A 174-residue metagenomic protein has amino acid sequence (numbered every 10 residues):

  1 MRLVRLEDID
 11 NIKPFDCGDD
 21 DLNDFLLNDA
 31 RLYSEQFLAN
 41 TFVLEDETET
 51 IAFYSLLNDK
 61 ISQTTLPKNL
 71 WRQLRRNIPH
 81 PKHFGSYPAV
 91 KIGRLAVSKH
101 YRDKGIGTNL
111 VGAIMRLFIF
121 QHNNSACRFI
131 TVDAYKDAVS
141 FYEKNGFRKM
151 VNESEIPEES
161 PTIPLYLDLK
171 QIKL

Functional and structural regions predicted by a protein language model:
M1-L32, Q36, T41: Short amphipathic alpha-helix that is part of the acyltransferase structural core
L38-S55, L70: Conserved beta-hairpin
S55-R94: Conserved acyl-donor/pantetheine-binding loop and adjacent beta-alpha core of acyl/acetyltransferases and related
G93-D103: A short, internal acetyl-CoA/4′-phosphopantetheine-binding micro-motif in the GNAT/acyltransferase core
D103-L117: Conserved acetyl-CoA-binding loop-helix of GNAT-fold acetyltransferases
A126-K136, V151-L174: C-terminal "cap" of GNAT-fold acetyltransferases
V132, Y142-E143: Conserved active-site tyrosine of GNAT-family acetyltransferases
E143-N152: Conserved acetyl-CoA-binding loop of GNAT-fold acetyltransferases
